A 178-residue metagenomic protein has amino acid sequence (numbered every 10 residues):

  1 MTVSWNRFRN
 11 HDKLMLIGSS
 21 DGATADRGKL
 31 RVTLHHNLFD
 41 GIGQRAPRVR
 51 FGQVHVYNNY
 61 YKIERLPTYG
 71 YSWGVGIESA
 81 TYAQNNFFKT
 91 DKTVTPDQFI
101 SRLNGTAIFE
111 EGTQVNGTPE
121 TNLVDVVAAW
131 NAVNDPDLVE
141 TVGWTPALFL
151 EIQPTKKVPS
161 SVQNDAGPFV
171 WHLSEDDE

Functional and structural regions predicted by a protein language model:
M1-S19, A25-R45, Q53-L66, A80-T90 (+1 more regions): Right-handed parallel beta-helix
R48-E178: Extracellular beta-rich repeat passengers
